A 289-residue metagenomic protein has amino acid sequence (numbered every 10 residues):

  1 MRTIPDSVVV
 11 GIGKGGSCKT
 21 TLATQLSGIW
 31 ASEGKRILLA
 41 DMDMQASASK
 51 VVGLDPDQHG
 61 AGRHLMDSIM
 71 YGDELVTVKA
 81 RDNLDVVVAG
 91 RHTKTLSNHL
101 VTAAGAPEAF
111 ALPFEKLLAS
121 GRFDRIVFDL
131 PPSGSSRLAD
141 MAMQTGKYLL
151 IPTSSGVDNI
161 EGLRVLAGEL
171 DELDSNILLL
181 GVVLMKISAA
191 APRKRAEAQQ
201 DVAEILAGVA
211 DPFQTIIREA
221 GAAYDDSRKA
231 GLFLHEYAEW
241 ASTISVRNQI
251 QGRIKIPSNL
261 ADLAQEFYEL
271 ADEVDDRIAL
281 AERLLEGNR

Functional and structural regions predicted by a protein language model:
R2-M44: Walker A/P-loop phosphate-binding motif and the immediately C-terminal alpha-helix
I37, Q45-V88: Phosphate-binding loop that captures ATP/GTP phosphates
L75, V86-L138: Cytosolic-facing regulatory segments adjacent to core modules
A106-F110, V165-I187: P-loop/Walker A phosphate-binding loop and immediately adjacent motor/lid segment at beta-alpha junctions
R137-G156: Inter-motif core of Ras-like GTPase G domains
K186-Q251: Beta-strand-loop-alpha "switch" segments that mediate conformational coupling across diverse proteins
V246-R289: NTP-binding/hydrolysis catalytic cores, primarily Walker-type P-loop NTPases
